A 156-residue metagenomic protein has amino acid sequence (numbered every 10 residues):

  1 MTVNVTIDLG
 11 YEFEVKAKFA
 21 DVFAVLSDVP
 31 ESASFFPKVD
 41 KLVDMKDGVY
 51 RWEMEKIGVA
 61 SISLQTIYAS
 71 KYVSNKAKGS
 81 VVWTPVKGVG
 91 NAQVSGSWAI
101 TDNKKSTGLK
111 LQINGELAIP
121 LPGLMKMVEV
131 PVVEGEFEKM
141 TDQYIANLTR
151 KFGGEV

Functional and structural regions predicted by a protein language model:
M1-V49: Hydrophobic ligand-binding cavity/cleft-lining segments
T2-V3, D8, I57, D102-G108 (+1 more regions): Extended beta-strand/beta-hairpin segments
T6, F13, F35, V43 (+8 more regions): Amphipathic alpha-helical hairpins
T6-E12, V49, I67, Q93-S95 (+1 more regions): Intrinsic-disorder/low-complexity, polar/charged segments enriched in Ser/Thr/Lys/Arg/Asp/Glu/Gln
E12-K16, K71-V73, V82, A99 (+1 more regions): Generic structural detector for well-ordered beta-strands
V39-D40, T66-S74, V94-D102: Hydrophobic/aromatic beta-strand elements that line small-molecule binding cavities or substrate pockets in beta-rich
D44-V89, Q143-E155: Glycine-rich portal/gate segments that line the openings of hydrophobic small-molecule binding cavities
V86-K139: Beta-strand/loop substructures that line and gate deep hydrophobic ligand-binding cavities in soluble
